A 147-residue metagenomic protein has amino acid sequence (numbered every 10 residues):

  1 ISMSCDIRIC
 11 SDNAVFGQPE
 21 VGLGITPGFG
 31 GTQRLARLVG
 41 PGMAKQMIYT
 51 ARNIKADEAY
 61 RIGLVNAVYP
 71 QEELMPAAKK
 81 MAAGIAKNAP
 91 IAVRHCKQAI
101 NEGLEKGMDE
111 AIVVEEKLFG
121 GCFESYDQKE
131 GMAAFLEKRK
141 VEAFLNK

Functional and structural regions predicted by a protein language model:
I1-I91, S125, E130-A133: Crotonase-fold acyl-CoA enzyme core
E20, E102-E105: A short acidic, helix-capping loop that chelates divalent metal ions and anchors anionic groups
M47-I48, A99, G103, L118-F123: Helix-loop "lid/cap" segments that line or gate small-molecule binding pockets
V93-N101, A133: Acidic catalytic patch
G107-I112, N146: Short beta-strand->loop
A133-K147: Terminal low-complexity tails and localization/encapsulation signals of metabolic enzymes
